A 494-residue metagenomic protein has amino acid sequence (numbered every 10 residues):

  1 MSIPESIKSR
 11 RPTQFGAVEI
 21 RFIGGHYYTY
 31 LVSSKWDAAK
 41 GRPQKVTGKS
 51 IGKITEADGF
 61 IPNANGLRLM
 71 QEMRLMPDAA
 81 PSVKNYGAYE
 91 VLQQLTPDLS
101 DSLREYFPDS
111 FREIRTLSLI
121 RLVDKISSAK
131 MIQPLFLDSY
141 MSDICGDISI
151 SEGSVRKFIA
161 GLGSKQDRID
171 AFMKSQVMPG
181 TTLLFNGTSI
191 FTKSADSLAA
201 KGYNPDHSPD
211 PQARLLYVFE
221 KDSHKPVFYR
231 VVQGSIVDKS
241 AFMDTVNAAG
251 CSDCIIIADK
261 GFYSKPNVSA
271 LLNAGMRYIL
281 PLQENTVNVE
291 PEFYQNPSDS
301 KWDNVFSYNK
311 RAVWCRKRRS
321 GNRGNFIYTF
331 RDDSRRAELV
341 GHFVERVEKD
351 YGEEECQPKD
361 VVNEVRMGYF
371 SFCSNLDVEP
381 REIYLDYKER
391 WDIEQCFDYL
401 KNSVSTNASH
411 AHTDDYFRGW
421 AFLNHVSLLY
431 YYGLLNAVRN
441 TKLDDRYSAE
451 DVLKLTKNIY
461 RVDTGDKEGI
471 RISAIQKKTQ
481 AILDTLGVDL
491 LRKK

Functional and structural regions predicted by a protein language model:
M1-L184, T188-S194, Y217-R230, M243 (+1 more regions): Dynamic "connector" segments at or just before major functional cores
A129, F172-Q233, E338-K359, N363-R366: Active-site cores of enzymes that catalyze phosphoryl transfer or operate on phosphate-rich substrates
I132, E382-A411: Short amphipathic alpha-helical "interface-anchor" segments enriched in bulky aromatics
P211-A213, V231, R277-K388, K454-K494: An anionic, glycine-rich sequence signature occurring as long contiguous blocks
R230-C251: Active-site beta-loop-alpha junctions of metal-dependent nucleic acid enzymes, especially the RNase H-like/DDE
I257-P266, E284-V287, Y416: Acidic, metal-coordinating catalytic cores used for nucleic-acid/nucleotide bond scission and strand-transfer chemistry
N273, L280, N407-H412: Non-transmembrane, aqueous-exposed alpha-helical and coiled segments at domain scale
H412-L435: Basic, amphipathic alpha-helical segments enriched in Lys/Arg and hydrophobic/aromatic residues
